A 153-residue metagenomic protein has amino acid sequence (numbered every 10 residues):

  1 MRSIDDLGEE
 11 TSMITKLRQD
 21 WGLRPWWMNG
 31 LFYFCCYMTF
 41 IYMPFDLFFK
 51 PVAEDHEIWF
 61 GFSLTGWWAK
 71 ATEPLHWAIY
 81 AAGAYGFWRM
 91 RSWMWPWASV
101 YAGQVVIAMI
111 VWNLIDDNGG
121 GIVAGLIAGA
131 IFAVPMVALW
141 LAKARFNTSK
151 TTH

Functional and structural regions predicted by a protein language model:
R2-H153: Topology signature of small-to-medium multi-pass alpha-helical membrane proteins
